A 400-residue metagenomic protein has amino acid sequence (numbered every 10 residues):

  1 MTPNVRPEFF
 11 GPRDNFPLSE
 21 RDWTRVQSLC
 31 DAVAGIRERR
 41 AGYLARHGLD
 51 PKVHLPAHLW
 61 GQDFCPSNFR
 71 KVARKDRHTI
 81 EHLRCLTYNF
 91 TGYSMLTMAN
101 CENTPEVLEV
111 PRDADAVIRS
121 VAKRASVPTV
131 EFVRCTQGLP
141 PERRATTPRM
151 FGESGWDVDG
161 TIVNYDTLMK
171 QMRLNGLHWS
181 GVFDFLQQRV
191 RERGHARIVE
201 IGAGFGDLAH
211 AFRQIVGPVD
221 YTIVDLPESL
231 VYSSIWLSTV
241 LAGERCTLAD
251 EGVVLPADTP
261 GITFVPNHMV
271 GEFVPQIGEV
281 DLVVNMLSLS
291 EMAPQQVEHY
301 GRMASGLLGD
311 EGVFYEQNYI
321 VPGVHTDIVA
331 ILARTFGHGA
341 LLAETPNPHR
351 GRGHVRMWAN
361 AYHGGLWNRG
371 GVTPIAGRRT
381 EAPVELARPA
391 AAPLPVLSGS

Functional and structural regions predicted by a protein language model:
T2-Y165: N-terminal accessory regions of S-adenosyl-L-methionine
G194-G204: Conserved class I S-adenosyl-L-methionine
D207-V216: Conserved SAM-binding loop of SAM-dependent methyltransferases across substrates and taxa, primarily the Class I
T239-Q276: S-adenosyl-L-methionine
V284: A conserved beta-strand element that flanks and buttresses the S-adenosyl-L-methionine
E298-D310: A short glycine-rich, Lys/Arg-flanked "PGG" loop and its adjoining helix->strand segment in the class I
D310-Y319: Conserved beta-strand signature within the Rossmann-like core of class I S-adenosyl-L-methionine
A340-L397: Core SAM-dependent methyltransferase catalytic element
